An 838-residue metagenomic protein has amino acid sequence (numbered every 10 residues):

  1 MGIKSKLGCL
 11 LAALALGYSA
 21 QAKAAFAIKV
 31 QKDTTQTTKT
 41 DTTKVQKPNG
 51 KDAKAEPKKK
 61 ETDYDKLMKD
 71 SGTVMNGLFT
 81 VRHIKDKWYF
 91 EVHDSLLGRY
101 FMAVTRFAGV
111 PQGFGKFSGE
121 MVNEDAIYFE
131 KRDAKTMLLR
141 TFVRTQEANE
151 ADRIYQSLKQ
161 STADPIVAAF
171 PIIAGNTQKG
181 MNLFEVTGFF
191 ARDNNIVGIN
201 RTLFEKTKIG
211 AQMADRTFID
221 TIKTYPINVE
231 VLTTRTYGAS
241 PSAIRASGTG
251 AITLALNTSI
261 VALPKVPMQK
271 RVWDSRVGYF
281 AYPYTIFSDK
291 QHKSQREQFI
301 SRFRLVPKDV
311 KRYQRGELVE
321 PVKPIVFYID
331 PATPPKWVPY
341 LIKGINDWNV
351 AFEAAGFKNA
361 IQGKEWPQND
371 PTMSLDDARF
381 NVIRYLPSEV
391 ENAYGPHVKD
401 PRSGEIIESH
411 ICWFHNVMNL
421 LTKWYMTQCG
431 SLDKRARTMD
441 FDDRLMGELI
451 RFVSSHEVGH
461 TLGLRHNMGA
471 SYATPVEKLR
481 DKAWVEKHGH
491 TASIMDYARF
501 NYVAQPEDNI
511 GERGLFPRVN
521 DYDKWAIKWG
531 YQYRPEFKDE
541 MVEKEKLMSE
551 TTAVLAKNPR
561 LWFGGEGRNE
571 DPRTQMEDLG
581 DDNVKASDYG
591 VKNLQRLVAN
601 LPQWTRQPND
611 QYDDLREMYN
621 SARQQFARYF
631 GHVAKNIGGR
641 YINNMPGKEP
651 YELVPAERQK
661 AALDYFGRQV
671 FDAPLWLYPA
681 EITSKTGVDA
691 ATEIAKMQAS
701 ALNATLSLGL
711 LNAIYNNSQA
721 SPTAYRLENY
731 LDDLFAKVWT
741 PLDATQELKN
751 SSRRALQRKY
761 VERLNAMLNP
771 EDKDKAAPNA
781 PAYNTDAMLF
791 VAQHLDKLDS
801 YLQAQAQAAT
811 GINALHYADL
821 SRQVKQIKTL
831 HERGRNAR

Functional and structural regions predicted by a protein language model:
M1-C9: Bacterial N-terminal signal peptides that target proteins for export
C9-Y18: Bacterial N-terminal signal peptides
A20-A27: Boundary at the C-terminal end of the N-terminal hydrophobic targeting segment
I28-T333, A351, A360, W366-M418 (+5 more regions): Auxiliary tRNA-acceptor-end handling modules of aminoacyl-tRNA synthetases
N346-F357, G459-H460, L464, F500 (+2 more regions): Sec-exported extracytoplasmic/periplasmic mature domains
E365-L386, E448-Q505: The catalytic-center signature of Zn2+-dependent metalloproteases
Y394, K399, E405-W413, S454-L462 (+3 more regions): Extended catalytic-interface subdomain
S471-R838: Conserved catalytic/binding loops enriched for acidic/polar residues
